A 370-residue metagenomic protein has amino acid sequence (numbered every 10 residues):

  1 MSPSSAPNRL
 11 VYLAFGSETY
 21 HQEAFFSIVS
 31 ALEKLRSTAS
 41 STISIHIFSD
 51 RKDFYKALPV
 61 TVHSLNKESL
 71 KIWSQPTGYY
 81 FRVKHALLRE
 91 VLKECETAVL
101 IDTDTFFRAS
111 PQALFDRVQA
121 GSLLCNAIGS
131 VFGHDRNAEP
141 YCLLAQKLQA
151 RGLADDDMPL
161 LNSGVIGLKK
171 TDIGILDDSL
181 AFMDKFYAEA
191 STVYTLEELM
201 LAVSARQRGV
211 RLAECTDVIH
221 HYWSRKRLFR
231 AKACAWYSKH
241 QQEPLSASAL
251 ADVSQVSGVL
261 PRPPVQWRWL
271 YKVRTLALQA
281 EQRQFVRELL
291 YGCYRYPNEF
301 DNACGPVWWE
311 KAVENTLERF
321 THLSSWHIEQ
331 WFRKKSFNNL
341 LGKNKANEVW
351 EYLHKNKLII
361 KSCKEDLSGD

Functional and structural regions predicted by a protein language model:
M1-W73, K93-E94, R295-D370: N-terminal anchoring/stem segment of glycosyltransferases
H21-A24, G78-F81, H85, S163 (+1 more regions): Conserved glycosyltransferase catalytic-site signature
K71-V99, A109, A113, N126: A conserved donor-nucleotide-binding helix/loop in the catalytic core of Leloir-type glycosyltransferases
D102-F106: The conserved acidic donor/metal-binding loop of glycosyltransferases
F107-L143: Conserved donor-nucleotide/metal-binding helix-loop-beta segment in metal-dependent transferases, i.e., the alpha-helix
C142-D157: Short, flexible, basic/aromatic active-site loop/helix in glycosyltransferases
D155-L250: Catalytic core and acceptor-binding pocket of nucleotide-sugar-dependent glycosyltransferases
W223-L353: Long, charge-rich C-terminal accessory regions
